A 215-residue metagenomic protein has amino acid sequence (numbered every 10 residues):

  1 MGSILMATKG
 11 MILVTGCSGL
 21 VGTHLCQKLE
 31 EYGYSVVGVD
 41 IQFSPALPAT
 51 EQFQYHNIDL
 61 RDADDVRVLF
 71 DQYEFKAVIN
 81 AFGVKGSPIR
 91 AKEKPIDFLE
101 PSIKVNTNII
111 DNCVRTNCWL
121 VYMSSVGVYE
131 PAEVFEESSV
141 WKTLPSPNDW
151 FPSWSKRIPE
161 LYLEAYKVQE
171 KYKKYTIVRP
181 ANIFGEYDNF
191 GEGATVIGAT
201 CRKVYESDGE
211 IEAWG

Functional and structural regions predicted by a protein language model:
G10-Y32: N-terminal Rossmann NAD(P)H-binding glycine-rich loop of SDR-like oxidoreductase domains
Y34-F43: Conserved glycine-rich Rossmann-like NAD(P)H-binding loop of the short-chain dehydrogenase/reductase
E51-D62: Rossmann-fold cofactor-recognition segment
L60-S102, N112: NAD(P)H-binding glycine-rich loop region in Rossmannoid oxidoreductase-like domains and their noncatalytic homologs
S87, Y122-E137, F151-R157, Q169 (+1 more regions): Conserved catalytic-site region of short-chain dehydrogenase/reductase
L99-I103, N148-E160, F190-G198: Short-chain dehydrogenase/reductase
T107-D149, T176: Conserved Rossmann-fold NAD(P)-dependent oxidoreductase catalytic core, especially the SDR/UDP-sugar
V134, L161-G215: NAD(P)-dependent short-chain dehydrogenase/reductase
